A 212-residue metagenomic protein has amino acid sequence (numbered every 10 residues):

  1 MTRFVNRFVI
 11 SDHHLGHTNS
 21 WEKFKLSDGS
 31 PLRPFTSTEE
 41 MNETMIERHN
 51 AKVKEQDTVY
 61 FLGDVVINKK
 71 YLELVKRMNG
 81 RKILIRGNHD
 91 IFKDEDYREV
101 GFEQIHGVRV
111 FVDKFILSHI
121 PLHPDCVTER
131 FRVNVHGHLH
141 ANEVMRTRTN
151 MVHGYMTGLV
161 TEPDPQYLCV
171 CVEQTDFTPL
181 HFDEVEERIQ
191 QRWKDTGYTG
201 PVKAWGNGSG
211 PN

Functional and structural regions predicted by a protein language model:
M1-L62, V66-N212: Extended recognition/assembly regions associated with phosphoester-bond processing machinery
